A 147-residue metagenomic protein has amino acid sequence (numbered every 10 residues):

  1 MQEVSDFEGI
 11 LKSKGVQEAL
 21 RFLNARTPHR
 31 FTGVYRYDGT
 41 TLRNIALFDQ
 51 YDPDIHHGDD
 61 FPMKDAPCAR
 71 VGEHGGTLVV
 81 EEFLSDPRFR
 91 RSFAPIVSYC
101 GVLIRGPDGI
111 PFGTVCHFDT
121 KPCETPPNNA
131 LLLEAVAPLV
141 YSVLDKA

Functional and structural regions predicted by a protein language model:
M1-P62, A135, K146-A147: Intrinsically disordered, low-complexity terminal regulatory regions
Q2, F118-A147: Juxtadomain coupling helices with adjacent low-complexity linkers
F31, G101, T114: Short hydrophobic/aromatic beta-strand element in the GNAT-like acyltransferase core that lines or flanks the acyl-donor
L47-D49, E82, C116: Short clusters of small/polar residues that mark proteolytic maturation junctions
D54-T77: Acidic/proline- and glycine-rich, intrinsically disordered low-complexity segments that serve as regulatory linkers
E81-V97: Signal-transducing coupling segments at domain and membrane junctions
S98-G106: A short, aliphatic-rich beta-strand micro-motif
D108-D119: Sensory beta-strand/linker motifs that couple input domains to effectors
